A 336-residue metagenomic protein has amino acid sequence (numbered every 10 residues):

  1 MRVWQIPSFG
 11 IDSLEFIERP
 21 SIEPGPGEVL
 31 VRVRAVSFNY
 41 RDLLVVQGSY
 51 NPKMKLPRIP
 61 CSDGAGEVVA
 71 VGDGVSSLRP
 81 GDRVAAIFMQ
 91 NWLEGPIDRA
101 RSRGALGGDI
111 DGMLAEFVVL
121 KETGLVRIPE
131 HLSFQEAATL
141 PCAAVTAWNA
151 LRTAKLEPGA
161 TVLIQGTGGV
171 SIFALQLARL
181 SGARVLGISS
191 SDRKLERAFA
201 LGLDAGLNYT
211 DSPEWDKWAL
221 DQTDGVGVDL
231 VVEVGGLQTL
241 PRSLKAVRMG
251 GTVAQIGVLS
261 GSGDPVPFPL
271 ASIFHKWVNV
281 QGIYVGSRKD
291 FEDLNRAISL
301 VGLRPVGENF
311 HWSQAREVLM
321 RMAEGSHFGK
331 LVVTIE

Functional and structural regions predicted by a protein language model:
M1-W4, G225, S262, G302-V306 (+1 more regions): C-terminal capping/lid region of NAD(P)-dependent oxidoreductase domains
S21-V36, S49-L93, D109-D111, P129-L132: Glycine-rich beta-strand-centered segment in the early N-terminal region that forms part of a ligand/cofactor-binding
F88-Q165: NAD(P)H dinucleotide-binding glycine-rich loop of Rossmann-like/cofactor-binding domains, especially the beta1-alpha1
S102-R103, S181, V234-R304, N309 (+1 more regions): Glycine-rich phosphate-binding loop and adjacent beta-alpha segment of Rossmann(oid) nucleotide-cofactor-binding
T161-I164, R179-R242: Adenosine-nucleotide cofactor-binding segment
S171-I172: N-terminal Rossmann-fold NAD(P) dinucleotide-binding loop
